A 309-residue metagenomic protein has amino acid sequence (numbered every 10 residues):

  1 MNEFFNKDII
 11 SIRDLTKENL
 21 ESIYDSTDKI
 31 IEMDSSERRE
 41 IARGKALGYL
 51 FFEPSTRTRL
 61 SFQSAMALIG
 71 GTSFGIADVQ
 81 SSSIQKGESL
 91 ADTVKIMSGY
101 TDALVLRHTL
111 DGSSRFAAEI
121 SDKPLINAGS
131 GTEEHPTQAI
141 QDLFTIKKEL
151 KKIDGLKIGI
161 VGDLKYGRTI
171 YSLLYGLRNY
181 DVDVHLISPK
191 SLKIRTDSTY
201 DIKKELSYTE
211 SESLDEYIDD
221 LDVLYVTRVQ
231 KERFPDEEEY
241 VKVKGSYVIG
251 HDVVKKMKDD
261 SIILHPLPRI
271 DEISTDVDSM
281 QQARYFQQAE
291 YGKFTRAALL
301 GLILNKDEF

Functional and structural regions predicted by a protein language model:
M1-L60, S64: Positively charged, low-complexity intrinsically disordered leader regions
N2, S279-F309: C-terminal helix-to-coil terminal segments
S36, E40-K147, D271-I273: Phosphate/diphosphate ligand-binding glycine-rich loop within oxidoreductases
A42-L47, D154-I158, D260: Phosphate-coordination loops involved in phosphoryl transfer and adenosine-cofactor binding
E53-S64, K148-V226: Glycine-rich phosphate/diphosphate-binding loop of Rossmann-like nucleotide-binding domains
I84-K86, E134-I140, R195-D197, L221-D222 (+1 more regions): Short, charged, surface-exposed secondary-structure boundary motifs
I202-V277, Q282-A283: Rossmann-like adenosine-cofactor binding region
